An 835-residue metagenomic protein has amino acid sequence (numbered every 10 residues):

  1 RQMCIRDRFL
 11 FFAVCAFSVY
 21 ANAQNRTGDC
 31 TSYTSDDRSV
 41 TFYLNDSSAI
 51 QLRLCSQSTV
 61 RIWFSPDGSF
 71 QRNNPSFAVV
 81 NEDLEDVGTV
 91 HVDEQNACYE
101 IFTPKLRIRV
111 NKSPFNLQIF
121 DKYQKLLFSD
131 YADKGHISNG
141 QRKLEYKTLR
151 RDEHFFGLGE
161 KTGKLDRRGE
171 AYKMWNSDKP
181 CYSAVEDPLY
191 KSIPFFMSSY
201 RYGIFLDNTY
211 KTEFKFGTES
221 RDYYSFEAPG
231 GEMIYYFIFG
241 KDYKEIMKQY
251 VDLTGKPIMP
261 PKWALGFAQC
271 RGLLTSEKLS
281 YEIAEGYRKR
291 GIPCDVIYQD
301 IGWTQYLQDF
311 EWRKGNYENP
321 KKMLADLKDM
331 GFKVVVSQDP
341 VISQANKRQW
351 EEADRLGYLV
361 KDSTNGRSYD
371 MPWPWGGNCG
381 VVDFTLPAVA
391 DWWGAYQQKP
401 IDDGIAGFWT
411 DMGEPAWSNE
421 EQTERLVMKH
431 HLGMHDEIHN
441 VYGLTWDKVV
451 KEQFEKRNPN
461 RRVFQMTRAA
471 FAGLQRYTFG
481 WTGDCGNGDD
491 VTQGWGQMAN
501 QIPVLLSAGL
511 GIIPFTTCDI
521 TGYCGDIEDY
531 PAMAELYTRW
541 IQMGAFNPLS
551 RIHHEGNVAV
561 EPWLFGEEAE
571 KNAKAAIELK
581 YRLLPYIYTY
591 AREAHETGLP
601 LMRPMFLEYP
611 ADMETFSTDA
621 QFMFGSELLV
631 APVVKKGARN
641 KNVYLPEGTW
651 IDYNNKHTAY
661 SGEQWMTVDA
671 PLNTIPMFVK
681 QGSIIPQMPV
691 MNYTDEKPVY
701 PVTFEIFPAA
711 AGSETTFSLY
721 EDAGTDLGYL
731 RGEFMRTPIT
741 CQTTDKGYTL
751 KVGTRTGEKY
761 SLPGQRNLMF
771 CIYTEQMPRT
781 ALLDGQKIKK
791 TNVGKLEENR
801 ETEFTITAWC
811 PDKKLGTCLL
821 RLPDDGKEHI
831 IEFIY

Functional and structural regions predicted by a protein language model:
R1-I5, V450: Short, small-residue-biased leader/transition segments that mark boundaries at the very start of proteins
R6-T27: Bacterial Sec-dependent N-terminal signal peptides
A16-V19, I587, P778: N-terminal processing/targeting junctions
N22-W263, C270-G272, S276-E285, V296 (+10 more regions): N-terminal accessory segment at the very beginning of proteins
K125-T674, V679-K680: Catalytic-domain carbohydrate-binding cleft regions of carbohydrate-active enzymes
G637, G662-E663, L822-I831: Solvent-exposed, conformationally flexible loop/turn segments
D812-G816: Aromatic sugar-binding surface patches on proteins that engage polysaccharides or sugar-phosphate polymers
